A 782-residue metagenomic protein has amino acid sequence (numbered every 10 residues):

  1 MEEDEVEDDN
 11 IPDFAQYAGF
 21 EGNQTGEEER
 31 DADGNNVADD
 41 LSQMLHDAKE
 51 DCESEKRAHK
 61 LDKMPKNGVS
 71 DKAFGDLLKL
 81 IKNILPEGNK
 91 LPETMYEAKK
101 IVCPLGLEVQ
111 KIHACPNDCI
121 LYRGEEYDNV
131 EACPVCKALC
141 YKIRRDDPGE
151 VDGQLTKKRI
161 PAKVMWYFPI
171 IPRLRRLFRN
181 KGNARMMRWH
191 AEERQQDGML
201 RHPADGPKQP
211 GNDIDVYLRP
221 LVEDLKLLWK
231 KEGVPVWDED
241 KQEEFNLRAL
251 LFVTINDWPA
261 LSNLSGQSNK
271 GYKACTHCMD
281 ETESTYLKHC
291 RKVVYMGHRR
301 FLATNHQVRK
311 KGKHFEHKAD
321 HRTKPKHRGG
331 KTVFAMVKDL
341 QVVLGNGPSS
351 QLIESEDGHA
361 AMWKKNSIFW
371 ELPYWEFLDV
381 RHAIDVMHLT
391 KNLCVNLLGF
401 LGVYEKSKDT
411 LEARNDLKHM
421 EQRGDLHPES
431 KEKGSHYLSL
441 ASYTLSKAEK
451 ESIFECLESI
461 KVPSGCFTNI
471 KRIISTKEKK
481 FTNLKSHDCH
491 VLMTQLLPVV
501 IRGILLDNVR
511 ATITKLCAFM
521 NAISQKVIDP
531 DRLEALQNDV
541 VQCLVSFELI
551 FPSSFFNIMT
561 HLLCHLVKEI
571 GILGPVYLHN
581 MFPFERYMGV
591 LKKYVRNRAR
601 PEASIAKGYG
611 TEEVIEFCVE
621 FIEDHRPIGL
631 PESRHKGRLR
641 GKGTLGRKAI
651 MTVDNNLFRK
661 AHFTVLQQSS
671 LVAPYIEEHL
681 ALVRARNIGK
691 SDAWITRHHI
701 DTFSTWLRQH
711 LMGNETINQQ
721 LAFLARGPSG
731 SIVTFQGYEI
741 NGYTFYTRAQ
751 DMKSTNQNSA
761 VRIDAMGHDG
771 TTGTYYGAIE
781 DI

Functional and structural regions predicted by a protein language model:
M1-K63, K338, V342-G358, A725: Acidic, serine/threonine- and proline/glycine-rich intrinsically disordered low-complexity regions
E29, N35, D39-L41, C52-E53 (+8 more regions): Extended, highly charged clamp/arch subdomains and adjacent linkers that form or line substrate-binding channels
R57-M64, D71-D76, Y96-E97, Q110 (+1 more regions): Structured, charged N-terminal subsegments at the starts of enzyme catalytic cores and at intra-chain domain/subunit
K63-N67, D71-F74, L78-L85, E458-V527: Long alpha-helical repeat solenoid scaffolds
N89-Y443, T482, L506, A511-N597 (+6 more regions): Domain-level cores of phosphate- or acyl-group-handling catalytic modules
E108, A132-P134, Y167, R638 (+1 more regions): Eukaryotic chromatin- and chromosome-associated nuclear factors, especially histone mark writers/erasers/readers
T444-K471, T476, P583, N597 (+9 more regions): C-terminal catalytic/scaffold cores in eukaryotic proteins
G608, V614-C618, F703: Peripheral membrane interaction modules
